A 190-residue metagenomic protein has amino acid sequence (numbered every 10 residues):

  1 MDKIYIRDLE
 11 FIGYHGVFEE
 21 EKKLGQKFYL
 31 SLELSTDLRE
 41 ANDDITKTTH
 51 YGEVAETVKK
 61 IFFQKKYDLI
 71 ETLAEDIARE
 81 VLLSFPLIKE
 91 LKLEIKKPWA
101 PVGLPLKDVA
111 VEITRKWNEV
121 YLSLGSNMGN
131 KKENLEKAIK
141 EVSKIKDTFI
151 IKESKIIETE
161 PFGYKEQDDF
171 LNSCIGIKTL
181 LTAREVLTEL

Functional and structural regions predicted by a protein language model:
M1-V120, S126: N-terminal, polar/charged subdomain of small-to-medium soluble alpha/beta proteins
F63, D68, K89, W99-P101 (+1 more regions): Core catalytic alpha/beta fold that binds nucleotide/phospho-ligands
